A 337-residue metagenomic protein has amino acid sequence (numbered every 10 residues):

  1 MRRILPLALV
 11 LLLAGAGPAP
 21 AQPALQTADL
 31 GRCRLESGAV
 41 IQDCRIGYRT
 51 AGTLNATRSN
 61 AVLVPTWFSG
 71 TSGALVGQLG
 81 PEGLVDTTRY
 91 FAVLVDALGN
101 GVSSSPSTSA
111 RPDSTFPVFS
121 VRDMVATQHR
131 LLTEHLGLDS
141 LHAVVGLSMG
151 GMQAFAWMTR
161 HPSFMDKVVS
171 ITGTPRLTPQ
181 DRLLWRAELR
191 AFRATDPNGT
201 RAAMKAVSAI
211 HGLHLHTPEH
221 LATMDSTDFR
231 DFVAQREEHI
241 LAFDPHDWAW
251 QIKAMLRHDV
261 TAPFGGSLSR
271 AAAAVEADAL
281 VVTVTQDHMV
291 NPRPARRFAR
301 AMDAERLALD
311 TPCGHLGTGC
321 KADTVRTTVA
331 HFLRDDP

Functional and structural regions predicted by a protein language model:
R45, R49-A110: N-terminal cap/lid subdomain of alpha/beta-hydrolase-fold enzymes
R122-H142: Conserved acidic catalytic loop of the alpha/beta-hydrolase fold
D139-P179: Conserved hydrolase catalytic core segment
F164-H239: Alpha/beta-hydrolase-fold enzymes
V275, V281-T283: Short beta-strand/loop motif that positions the catalytic acidic residue of the alpha/beta-hydrolase fold
H288-P294: Conserved alpha/beta-hydrolase "acid-adjacent" motif
P292, A299-G314: Catalytic histidine neighborhood in serine/cysteine hydrolases with alpha/beta-hydrolase-type architecture
P312-D323: Catalytic histidine-centered segment of alpha/beta-hydrolase-like enzymes
